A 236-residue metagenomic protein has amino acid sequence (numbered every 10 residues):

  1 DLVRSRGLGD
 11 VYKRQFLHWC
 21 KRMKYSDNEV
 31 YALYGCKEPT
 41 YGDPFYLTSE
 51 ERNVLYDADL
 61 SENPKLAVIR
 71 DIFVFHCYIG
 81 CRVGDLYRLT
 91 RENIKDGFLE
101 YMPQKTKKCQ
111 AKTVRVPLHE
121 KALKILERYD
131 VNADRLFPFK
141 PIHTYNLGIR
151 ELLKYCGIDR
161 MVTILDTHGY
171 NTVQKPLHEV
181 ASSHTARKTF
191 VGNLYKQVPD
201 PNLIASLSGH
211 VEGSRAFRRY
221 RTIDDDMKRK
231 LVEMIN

Functional and structural regions predicted by a protein language model:
D1-Y12: Single conserved hydrophobic/aromatic residue that forms the stacking wall/gate of nucleotide- or nucleobase-binding
L17-E29, H76-G97: Short, charged phosphate-coordinating catalytic segments
G35, I79, R88-E127: Conserved tyrosine-mediated DNA breakage-rejoining catalytic core shared by Y-recombinases
P39-A67: Long, amphipathic, Lys/Arg-enriched alpha-helical "connector/arm" segment
Y41, K107-Y170: C-terminal catalytic core of Y-nucleophile DNA break-rejoin enzymes
S61-N63, V131-R135, R150-S206, H210: Short, basic (Lys/Arg/His-rich) helix/loop patches that form interaction surfaces in the mid-to-C-terminal regions
E92-G97, P199-R219: Short, polar N-cap/turn motifs at the start of nucleic acid-interacting alpha helices
K105-K107, I142-Y145, S208-M234: Catalytic-site neighborhood detector that most strongly recognizes the C-terminal catalytic loop/helix of tyrosine
